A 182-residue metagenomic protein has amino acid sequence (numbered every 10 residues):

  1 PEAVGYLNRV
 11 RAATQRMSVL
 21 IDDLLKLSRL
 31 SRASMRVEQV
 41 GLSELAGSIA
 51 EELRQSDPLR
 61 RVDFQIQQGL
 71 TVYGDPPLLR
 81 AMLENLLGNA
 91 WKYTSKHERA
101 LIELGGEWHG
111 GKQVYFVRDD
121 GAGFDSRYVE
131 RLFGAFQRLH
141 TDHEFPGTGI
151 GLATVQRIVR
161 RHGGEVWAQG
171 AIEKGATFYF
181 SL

Functional and structural regions predicted by a protein language model:
A12-M17: Short alpha-helical segment of the dimerization/phosphotransfer core of two-component systems
R36-E51, E103-G106: A conserved beta-strand-to-alpha-helix junction within the catalytic ATP-binding
E38, P58-V72, P77, E107: Conserved catalytic submotifs in the C-terminal HATPase_c
R99-G111: Short beta-strand/loop element within the Bergerat-fold HATPase_c
F124-F136: Short conserved segment of the HATPase_c
G151, V155: Short alpha-helical Gxxx[C/S/T] motif in the catalytic ATP-binding
V159-R160: Detector for a conserved hydrophobic position within an alpha-helical segment of the HATPase_c
G163-Q169: Glycine-rich ATP-binding loops of the HATPase_c
